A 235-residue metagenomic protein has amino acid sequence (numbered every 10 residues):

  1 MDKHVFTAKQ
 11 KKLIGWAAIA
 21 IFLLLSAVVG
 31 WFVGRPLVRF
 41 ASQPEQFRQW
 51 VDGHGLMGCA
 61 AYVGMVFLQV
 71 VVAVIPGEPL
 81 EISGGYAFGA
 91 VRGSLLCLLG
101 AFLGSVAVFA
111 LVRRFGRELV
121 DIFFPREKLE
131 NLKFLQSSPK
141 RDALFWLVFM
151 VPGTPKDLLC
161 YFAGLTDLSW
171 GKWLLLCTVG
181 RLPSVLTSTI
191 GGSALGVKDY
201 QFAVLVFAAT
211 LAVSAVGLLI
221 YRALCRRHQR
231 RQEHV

Functional and structural regions predicted by a protein language model:
D2-A20, A27-G64, A101-L158, L165-L168 (+2 more regions): Membrane-interfacial helix-loop-helix
C59, E81-I82, G93-C97, F145 (+2 more regions): Alpha-helical transmembrane segments and their helix-entry boundary regions
V63-F67, S94, L98-F102, W146-M150 (+3 more regions): Residue-level signature of the transmembrane alpha-helical core of multi-pass small-molecule transporters
V66-A87, V91-R92, P152-C160, G171 (+1 more regions): Transmembrane helix boundary and interhelical junction motifs in multipass membrane proteins
E78, Y86, A90, S94-V106 (+2 more regions): Hydrophobic positions within alpha-helical transmembrane segments of bacterial inner-membrane proteins
E81-I82, F109, E118, Y161 (+2 more regions): Transmembrane alpha-helix boundary and packing residues in multipass membrane permease domains and related
L168-Y200: C-terminal intrinsically disordered extensions
